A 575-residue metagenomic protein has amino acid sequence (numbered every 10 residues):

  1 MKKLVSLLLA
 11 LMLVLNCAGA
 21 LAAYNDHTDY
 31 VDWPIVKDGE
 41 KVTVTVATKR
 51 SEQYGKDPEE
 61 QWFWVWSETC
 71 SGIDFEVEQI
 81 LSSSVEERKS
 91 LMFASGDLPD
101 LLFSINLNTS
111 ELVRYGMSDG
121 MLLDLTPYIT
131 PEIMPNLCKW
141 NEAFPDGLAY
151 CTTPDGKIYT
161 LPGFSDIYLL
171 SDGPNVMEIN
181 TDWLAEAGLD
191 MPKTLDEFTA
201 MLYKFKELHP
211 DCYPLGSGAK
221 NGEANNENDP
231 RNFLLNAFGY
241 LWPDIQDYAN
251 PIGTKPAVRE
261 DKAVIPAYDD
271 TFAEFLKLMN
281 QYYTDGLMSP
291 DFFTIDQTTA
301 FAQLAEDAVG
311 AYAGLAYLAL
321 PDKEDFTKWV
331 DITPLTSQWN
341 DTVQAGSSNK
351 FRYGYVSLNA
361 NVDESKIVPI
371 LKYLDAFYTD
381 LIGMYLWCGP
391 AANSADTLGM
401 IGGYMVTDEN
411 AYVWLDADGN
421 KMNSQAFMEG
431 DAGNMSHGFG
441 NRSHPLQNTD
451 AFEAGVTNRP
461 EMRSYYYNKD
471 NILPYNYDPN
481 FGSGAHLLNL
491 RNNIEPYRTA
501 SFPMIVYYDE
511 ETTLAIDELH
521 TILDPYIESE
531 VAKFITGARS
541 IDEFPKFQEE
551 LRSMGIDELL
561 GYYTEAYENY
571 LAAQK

Functional and structural regions predicted by a protein language model:
K2-A10: Sec-dependent signal peptide recognition, specifically the positively charged N-region followed immediately by
S6, G19-E197, W242-A249, T254 (+3 more regions): Conserved N-terminal structural module of periplasmic/extracytoplasmic solute-binding proteins
L9-C17: Hydrophobic core
I35-V36, D124-A143, P243-D270, S337-G346 (+3 more regions): Short, solvent-exposed loop/beta-turn-alpha elements that line the ligand-binding surface or hinge of extracytoplasmic
K49, I382-S529: Conserved small-residue motifs centered on glycine
E111-P127, K157, P321-V343: Ligand-binding "clamshell"
T126, P154-L235, V258-Q303, S357-T397 (+1 more regions): Helix-loop-helix "hinge/cap" segment bordering the ligand-binding cleft or interdomain interface
A200, K204, P214-L215, N221-R259 (+1 more regions): Active-site substrate-binding loop specific to GH73 endo-beta-N-acetylglucosaminidase modules in bacterial autolysins
